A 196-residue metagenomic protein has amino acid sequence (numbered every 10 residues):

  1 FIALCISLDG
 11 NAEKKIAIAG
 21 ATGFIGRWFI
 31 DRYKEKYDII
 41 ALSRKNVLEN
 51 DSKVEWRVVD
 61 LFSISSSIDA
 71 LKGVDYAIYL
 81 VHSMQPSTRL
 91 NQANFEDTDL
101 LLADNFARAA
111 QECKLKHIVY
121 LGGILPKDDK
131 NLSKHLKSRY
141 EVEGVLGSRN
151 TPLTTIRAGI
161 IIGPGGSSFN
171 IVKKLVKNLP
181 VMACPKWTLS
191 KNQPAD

Functional and structural regions predicted by a protein language model:
K14-E35: N-terminal Rossmann NAD(P)H-binding glycine-rich loop of SDR-like oxidoreductase domains
A19, L42, L80, I118-I124 (+1 more regions): SDR active-site strand-loop-helix element
A41-L48: Short, polar loop motifs at secondary-structure junctions
L48, V54-C113, I124-N131: NAD(P)H-binding glycine-rich loop region in Rossmannoid oxidoreductase-like domains and their noncatalytic homologs
C113-H117, T151: A short helix->loop->beta-strand "cap" motif at the edges of active sites that frequently abuts
D128-D196: Oxidoreductase cofactor-interface core, primarily capturing Rossmann-like NAD(P)-dependent enzymes
